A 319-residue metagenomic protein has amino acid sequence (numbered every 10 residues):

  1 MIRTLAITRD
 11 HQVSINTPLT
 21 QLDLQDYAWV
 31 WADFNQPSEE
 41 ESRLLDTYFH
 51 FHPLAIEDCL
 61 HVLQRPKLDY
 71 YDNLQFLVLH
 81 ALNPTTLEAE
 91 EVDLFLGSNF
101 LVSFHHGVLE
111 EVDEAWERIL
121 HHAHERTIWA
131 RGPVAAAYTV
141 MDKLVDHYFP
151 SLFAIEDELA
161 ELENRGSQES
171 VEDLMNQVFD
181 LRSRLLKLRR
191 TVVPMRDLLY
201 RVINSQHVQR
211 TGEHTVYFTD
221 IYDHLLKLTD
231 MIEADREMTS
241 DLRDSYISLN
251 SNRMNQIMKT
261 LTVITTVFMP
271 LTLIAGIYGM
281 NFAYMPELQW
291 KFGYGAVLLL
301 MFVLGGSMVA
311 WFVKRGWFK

Functional and structural regions predicted by a protein language model:
M1-T211, Y217-D220, H224-M231, W317-K319: Peripheral, non-transmembrane regulatory/ligand-interaction domains of membrane transport proteins
H50, D223-K319: Hydrophobic alpha-helical transmembrane segments and their immediately adjacent juxtamembrane loops
